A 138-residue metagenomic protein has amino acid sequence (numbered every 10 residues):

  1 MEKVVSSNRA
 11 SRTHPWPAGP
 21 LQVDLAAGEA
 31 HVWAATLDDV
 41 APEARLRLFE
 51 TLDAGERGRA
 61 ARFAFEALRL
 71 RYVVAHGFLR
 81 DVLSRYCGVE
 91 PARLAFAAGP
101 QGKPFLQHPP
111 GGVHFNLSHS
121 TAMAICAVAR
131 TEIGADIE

Functional and structural regions predicted by a protein language model:
E2-E138: Core catalytic alpha/beta fold that binds nucleotide/phospho-ligands
